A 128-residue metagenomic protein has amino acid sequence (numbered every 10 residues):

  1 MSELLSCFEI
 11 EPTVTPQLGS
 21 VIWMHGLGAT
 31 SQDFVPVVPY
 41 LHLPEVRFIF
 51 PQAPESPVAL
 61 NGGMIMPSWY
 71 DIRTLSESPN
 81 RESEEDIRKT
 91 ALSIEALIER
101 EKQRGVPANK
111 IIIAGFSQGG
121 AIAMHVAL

Functional and structural regions predicted by a protein language model:
S2-A108: Serine-hydrolase catalytic machinery in alpha/beta-hydrolase-like enzymes
P36, H125-V126: Active-site signature of alpha/beta-hydrolase-fold catalytic machinery across serine- and Asp/Cys-nucleophile hydrolases
E99, Q103, G119, A127-L128: Short helix-capping and hinge/turn segments at secondary-structure transitions, especially at repeat and domain
K110-I112: Residue in the alpha/beta-hydrolase core beta-strand immediately N-terminal to the catalytic nucleophile
A114-G119, A123: Gly/Ala-rich beta-loop-alpha elbow adjacent to hydrolase catalytic centers
